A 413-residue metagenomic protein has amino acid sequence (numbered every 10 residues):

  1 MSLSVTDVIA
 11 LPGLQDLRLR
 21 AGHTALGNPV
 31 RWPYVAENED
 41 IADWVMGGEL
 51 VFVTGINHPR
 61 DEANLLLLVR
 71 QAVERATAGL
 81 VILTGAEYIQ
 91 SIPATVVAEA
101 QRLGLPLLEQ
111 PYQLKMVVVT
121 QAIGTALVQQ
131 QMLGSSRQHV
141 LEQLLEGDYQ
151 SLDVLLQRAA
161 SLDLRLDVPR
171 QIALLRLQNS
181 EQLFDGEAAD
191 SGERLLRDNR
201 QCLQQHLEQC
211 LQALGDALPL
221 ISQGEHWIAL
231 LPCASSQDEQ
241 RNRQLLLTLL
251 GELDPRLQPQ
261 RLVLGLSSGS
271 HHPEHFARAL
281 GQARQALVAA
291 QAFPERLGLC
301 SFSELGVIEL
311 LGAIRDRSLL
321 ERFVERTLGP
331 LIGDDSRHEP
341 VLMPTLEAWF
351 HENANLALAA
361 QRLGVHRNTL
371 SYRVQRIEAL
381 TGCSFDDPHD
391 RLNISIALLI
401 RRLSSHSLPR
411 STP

Functional and structural regions predicted by a protein language model:
M1-L162, L166-P169, G215, P259 (+2 more regions): Alpha-helical/coil-rich non-catalytic "connector" segments in signaling and regulatory proteins
Y149-P413: Cytosolic nucleotide-utilizing catalytic cores of signal-transduction proteins
